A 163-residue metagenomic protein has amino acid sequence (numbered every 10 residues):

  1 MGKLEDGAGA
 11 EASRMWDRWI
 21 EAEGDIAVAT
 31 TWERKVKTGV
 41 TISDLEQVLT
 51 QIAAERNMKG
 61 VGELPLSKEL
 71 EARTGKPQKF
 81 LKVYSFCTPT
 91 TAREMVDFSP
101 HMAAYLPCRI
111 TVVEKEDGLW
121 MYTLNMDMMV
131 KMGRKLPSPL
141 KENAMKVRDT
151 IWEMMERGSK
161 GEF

Functional and structural regions predicted by a protein language model:
M1-A10, G62-L64, L70: N- and C-terminal low-complexity/disordered segments
L4-D6, A10-R56: Terminal, regulation- and interaction-focused segments at domain boundaries
A10, A103-E116, M154-F163: Short secondary-structure transition/capping segments
W32-V36, Y84-C87, V112: Short beta-strand element of the conserved SAM-dependent methyltransferase core
E55, G62-L106: Compact, glycine-rich, soluble single-domain proteins
R109-P137: Beta-strand/loop substructures that line and gate deep hydrophobic ligand-binding cavities in soluble
M132-F163: Well-ordered alpha/beta subsegment
